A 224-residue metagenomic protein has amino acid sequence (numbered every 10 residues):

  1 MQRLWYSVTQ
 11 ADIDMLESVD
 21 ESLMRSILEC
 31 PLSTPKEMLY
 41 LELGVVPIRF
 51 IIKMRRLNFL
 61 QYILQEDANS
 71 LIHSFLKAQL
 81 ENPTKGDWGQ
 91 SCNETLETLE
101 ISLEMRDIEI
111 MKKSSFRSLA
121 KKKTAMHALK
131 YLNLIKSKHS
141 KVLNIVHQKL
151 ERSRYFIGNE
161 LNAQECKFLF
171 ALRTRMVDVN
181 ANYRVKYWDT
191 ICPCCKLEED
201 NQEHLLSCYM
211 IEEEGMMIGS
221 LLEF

Functional and structural regions predicted by a protein language model:
M1-L80: Non-catalytic, peripheral interaction segments enriched in hydrophobic/basic residues
L4-W5, D12-M15, R25-S26, E37-M38 (+5 more regions): Generic detector of short, locally flexible boundary/turn motifs and exposed helical patches
Y6, R25, C30, V45 (+8 more regions): Generic detector of low-complexity/intrinsically disordered segments and short hydrophobic N-terminal stretches
D14-E17, E21-S22, E37, V46 (+8 more regions): Amphipathic alpha-helical interface elements that mediate macromolecular binding in regulatory proteins
E29, G44, D87, N93-D107 (+3 more regions): Glycine-centered secondary-structure boundary/capping sites
F50, E94-T95, A181, L221: Residues at secondary-structure transition points
R56-E165: Flexible, low-complexity interdomain linkers flanking nucleic-acid-processing modules
L134-K138, V142-F224: Family-specific functional microsites
